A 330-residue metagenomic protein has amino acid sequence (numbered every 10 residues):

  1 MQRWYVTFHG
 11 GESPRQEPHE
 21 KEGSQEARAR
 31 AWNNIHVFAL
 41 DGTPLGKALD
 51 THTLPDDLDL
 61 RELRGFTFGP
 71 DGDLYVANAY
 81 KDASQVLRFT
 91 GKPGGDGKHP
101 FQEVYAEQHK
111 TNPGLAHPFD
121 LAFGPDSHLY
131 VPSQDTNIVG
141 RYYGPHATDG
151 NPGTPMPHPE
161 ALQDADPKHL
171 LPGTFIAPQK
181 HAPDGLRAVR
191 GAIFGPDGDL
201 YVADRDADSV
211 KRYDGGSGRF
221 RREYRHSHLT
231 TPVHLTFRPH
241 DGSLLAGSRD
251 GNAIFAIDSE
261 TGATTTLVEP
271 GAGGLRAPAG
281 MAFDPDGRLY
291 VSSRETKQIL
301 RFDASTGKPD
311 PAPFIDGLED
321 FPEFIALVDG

Functional and structural regions predicted by a protein language model:
M1-T43, D329: An edge-strand/N-cap motif at the start of beta-rich repeat modules
R3-T7, D73-V76, H128-V131, D199-V202 (+2 more regions): Conserved beta-propeller blade signature
H9-G11, A79-K81, Q134-D135, G144 (+3 more regions): Short loop/turn segments immediately following the C-termini of beta-strands
E12-Q16, R30-W32, L54-D71, K110-D126 (+5 more regions): Beta-rich, blade/repeat-based domains predominating in secreted/periplasmic proteins but also intracellular
A31-H36, Q85-R88, N137-R141, D208-R212 (+2 more regions): A short loop-to-beta-strand structural motif that recurs across blades of beta-propeller domains
A39-T43, T90-G95, Y143-A147, D214-G218 (+2 more regions): Short loop/turn segments that connect beta-strands within beta-propeller blades
P44-D57, H99-N112, H158-P183, R219-H226 (+2 more regions): A short beta-strand motif characteristic of beta-propeller blades
E295-L300, S305, P311-G330: Blade-level signature of beta-propeller repeat domains, shared across WD40, Kelch, NHL, RCC1 and BNR/Asp-box propellers
